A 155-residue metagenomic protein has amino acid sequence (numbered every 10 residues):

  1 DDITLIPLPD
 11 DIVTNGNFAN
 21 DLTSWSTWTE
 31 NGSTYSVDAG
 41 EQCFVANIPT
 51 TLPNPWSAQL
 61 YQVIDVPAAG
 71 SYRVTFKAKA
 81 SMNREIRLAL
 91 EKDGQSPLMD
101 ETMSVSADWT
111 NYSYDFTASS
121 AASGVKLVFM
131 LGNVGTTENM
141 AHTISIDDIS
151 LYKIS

Functional and structural regions predicted by a protein language model:
D1-S155: Extracellular and organelle-lumenal recognition/adhesion modules and their flexible linkers in secreted
